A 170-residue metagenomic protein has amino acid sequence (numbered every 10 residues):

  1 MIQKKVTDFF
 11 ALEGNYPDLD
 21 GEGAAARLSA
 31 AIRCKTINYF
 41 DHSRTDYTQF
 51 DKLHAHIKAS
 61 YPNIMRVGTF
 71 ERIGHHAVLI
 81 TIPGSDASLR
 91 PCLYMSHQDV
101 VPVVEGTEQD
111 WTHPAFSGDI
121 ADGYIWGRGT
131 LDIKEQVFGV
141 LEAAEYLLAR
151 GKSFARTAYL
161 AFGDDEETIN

Functional and structural regions predicted by a protein language model:
M1-T130, V137, L147-R156: Acidic/His- and Gly-rich active-site-bordering loop/insert found across diverse amide/peptide-bond hydrolases
D86, D132, E166-I169: Glycine-/small-residue-rich active-site loops that bind phosphorylated ligands and cofactors
A155-N170: Histidine/acidic-residue-rich, glycine-tolerant segments that coordinate divalent metal ions
